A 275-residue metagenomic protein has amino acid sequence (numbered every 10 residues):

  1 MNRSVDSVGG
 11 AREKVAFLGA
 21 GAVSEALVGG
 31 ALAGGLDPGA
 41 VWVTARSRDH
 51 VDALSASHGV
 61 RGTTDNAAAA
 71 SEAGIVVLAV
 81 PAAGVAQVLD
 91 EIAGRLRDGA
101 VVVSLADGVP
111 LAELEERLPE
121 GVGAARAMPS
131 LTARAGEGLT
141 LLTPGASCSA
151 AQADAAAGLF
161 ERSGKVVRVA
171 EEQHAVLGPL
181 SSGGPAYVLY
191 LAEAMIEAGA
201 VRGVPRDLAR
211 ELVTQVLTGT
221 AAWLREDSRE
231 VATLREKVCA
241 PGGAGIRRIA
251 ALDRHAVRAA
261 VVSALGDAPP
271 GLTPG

Functional and structural regions predicted by a protein language model:
M1-T64, A68-S71, E137, A200-R202: NAD(P)+-binding Rossmann beta1-loop-alpha1 motif at the extreme N-terminus of oxidoreductases
N2-A11, T214-G275: NAD(P)-dependent Rossmann-like dehydrogenase/reductase catalytic/cofactor-binding core
L27-V28, S47-D49, A53, S57-H58 (+1 more regions): Rossmann-like NAD(P)(H) cofactor-binding subdomain of soluble oxidoreductases
V41, V51, A69, V85 (+2 more regions): Small-residue helix-packing motif on alpha-helices
E113-G123, L139-L177, V188-E226, D267-G275: Internal alpha-helical scaffold of NAD(P)-dependent oxidoreductase catalytic cores
L177-A186, R235: A short glycine-threonine-serine/GTX helix/turn-capping micro-motif
